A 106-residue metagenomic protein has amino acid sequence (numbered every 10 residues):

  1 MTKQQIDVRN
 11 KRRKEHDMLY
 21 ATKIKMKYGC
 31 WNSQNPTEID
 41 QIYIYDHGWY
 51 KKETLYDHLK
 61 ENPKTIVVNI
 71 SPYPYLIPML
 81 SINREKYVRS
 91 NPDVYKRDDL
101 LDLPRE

Functional and structural regions predicted by a protein language model:
T2-H16, N83, L103: Non-catalytic accessory regions used for complex assembly or targeting
I39-Q41: Beta-strand-enriched cores of mature, soluble protein domains
D46-M79, N83-E85: Eukaryote-biased intrinsically disordered, low-complexity acidic regions enriched in Ser/Thr/Pro
I70-E106: Short, compact, well-ordered microdomains
